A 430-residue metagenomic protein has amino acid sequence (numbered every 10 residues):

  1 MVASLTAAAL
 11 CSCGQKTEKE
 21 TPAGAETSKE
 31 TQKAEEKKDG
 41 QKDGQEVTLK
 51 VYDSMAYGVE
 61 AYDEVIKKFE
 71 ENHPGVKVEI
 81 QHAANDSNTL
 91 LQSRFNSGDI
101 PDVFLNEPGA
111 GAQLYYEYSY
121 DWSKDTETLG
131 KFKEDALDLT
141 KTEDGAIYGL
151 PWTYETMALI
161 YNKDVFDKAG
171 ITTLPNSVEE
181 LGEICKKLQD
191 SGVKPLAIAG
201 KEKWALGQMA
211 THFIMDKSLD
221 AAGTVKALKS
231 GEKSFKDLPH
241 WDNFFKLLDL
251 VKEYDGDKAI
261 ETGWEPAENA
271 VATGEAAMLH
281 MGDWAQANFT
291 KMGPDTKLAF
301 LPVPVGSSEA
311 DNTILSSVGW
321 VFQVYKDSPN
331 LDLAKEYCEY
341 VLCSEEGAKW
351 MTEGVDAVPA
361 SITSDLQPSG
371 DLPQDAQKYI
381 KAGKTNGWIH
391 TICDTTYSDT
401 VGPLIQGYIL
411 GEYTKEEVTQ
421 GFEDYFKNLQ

Functional and structural regions predicted by a protein language model:
Y52, G111, K246-N330: Extracytoplasmic/periplasmic substrate-binding proteins
K67-D135, D164-N176, A277-M278, A299 (+2 more regions): Extracytoplasmic "Venus flytrap"/periplasmic binding protein-like
K67-N72, K77, G145-A146, A169 (+3 more regions): Extracytoplasmic/periplasmic substrate-recognition and gating elements
E79, T142, L228, S316 (+2 more regions): C-terminal capping/gating helix-and-loop segments adjacent to ligand/active sites or protein-protein/ligand interfaces
P101-D102, L129-V165, K194-I198, A310-I314 (+1 more regions): A structural signal for short loop-to-beta-strand junctions that line the ligand-binding cleft of periplasmic/secreted
E107-I160, G182, M209, A299-L301 (+1 more regions): Hinge/lid segment of periplasmic solute-binding proteins
Y148-L150, M157, G182-S230, A276: Extracytoplasmic/periplasmic solute-binding protein
K187, K229-I260: Glycine-centered hinge/linker elements that transmit conformational signals in sensory and ligand-binding systems
